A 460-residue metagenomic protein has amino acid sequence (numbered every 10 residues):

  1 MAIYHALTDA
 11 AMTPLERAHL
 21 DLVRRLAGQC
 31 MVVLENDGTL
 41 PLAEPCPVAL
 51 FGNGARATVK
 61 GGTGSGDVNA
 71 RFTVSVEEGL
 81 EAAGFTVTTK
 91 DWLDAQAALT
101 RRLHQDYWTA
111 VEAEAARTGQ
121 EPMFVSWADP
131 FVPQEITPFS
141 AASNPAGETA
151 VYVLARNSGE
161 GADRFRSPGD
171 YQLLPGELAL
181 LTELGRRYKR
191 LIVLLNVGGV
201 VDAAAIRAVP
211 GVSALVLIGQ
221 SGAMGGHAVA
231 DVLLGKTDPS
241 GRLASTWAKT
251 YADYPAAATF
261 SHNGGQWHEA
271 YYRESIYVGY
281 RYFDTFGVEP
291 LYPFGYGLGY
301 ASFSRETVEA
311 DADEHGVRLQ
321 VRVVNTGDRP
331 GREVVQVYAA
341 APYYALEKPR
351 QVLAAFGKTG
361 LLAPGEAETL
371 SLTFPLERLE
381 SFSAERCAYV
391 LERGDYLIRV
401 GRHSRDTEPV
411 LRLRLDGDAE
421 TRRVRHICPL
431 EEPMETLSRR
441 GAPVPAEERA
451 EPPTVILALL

Functional and structural regions predicted by a protein language model:
M1-L460: C-terminal non-catalytic regions of proteins with extracellular/luminal or membrane-system context
